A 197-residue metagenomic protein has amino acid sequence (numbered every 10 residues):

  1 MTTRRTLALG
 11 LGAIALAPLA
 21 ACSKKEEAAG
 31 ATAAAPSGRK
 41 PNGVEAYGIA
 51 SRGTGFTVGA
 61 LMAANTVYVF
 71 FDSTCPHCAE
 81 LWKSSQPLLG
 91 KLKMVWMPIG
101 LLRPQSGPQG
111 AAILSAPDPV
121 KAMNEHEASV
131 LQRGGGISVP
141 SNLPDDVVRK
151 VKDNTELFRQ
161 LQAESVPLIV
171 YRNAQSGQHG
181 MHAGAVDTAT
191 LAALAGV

Functional and structural regions predicted by a protein language model:
M1-T2, A21: Intrinsically disordered, low-complexity regions enriched in serine, threonine, proline and polar/charged residues
T2-A8: Bacterial N-terminal signal peptides that target proteins for export
A8-G10, I14-Q105, S129, N142-S165 (+1 more regions): Extracytoplasmic thiol/disulfide redox context detector
P104-R149: Conserved segment of the thioredoxin-like fold in thiol-based oxidoreductases
P167-G180: A short, hydrophobic beta-strand/beta-hairpin element that forms part of a small beta-sheet core
